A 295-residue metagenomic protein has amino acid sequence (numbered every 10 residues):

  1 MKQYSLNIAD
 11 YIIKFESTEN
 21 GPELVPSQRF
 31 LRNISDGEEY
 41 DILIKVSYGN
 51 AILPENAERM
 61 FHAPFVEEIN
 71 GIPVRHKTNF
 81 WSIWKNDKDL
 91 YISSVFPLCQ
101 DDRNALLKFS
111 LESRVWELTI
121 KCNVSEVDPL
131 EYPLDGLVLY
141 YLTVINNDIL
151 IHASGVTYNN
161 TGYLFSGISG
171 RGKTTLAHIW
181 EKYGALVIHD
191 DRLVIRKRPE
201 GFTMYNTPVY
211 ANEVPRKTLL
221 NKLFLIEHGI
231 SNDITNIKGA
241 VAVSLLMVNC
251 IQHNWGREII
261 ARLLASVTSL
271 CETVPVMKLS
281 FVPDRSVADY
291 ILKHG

Functional and structural regions predicted by a protein language model:
M1-L164, I168-S169, I179-L186, L193-G295: A noncatalytic interaction/capping subdomain that flanks phosphate/NTP-handling catalytic cores
R171-K173: Conserved glycine(s) of the Walker
L176: Hydrophobic positions on the alpha1 helix immediately C-terminal to the Walker A/P-loop
